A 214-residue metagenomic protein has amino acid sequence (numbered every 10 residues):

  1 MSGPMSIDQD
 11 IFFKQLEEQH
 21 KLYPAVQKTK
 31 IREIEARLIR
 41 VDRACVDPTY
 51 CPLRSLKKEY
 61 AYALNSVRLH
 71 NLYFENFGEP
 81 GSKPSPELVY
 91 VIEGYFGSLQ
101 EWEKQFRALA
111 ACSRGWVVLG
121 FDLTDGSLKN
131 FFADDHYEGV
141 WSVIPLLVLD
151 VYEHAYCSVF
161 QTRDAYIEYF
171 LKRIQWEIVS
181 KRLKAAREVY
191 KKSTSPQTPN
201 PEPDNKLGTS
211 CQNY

Functional and structural regions predicted by a protein language model:
M1-Y214: Feature for soluble, non-membrane regions of globular proteins
